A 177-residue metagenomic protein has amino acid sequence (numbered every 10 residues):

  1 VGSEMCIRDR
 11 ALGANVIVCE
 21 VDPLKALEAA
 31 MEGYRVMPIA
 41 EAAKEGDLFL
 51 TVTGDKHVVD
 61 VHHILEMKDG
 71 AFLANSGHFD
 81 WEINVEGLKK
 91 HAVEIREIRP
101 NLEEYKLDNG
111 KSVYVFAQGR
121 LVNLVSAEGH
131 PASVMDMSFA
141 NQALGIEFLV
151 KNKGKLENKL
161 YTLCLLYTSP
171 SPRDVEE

Functional and structural regions predicted by a protein language model:
V1-I7, Y167-E177: Single conserved hydrophobic/aromatic residue that forms the stacking wall/gate of nucleotide- or nucleobase-binding
S3-E4, R8-A43, T51: Glycine-rich phosphate/diphosphate-binding loop of Rossmann-like nucleotide-binding domains
N15, E41-K44, L48, V52-H57 (+4 more regions): Metallocofactor- and cofactor-centric catalytic cores in central/energy metabolism, strongly enriched
V21-L24, M37, K44, V58 (+4 more regions): Conserved active-site and cofactor/substrate-binding residues in soluble primary-metabolism enzymes
P23-L24, D55-K56, H78-W81, R120-V122 (+2 more regions): Short, glycine-/Ser/Thr-/acidic-enriched flexible segments
R35-K111: Rossmann-like adenosine-cofactor binding region
V85-S169, R173: Adenosine-phosphate binding glycine-rich loop
